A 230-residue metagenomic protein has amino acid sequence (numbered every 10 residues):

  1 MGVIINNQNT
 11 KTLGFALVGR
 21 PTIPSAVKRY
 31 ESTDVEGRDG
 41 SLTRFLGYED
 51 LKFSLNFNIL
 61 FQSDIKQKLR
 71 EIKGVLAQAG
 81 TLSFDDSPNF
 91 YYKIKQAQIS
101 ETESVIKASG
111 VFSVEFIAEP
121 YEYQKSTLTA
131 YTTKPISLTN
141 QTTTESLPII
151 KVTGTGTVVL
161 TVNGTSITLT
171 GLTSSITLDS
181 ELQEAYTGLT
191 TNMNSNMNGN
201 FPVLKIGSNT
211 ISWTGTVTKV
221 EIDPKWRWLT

Functional and structural regions predicted by a protein language model:
M1, V75-A79, V152-G156: A short, compositionally biased
M1-K52, N89-T102: Solvent-exposed edge beta-strands and adjacent loop segments that serve as assembly or binding interfaces
I4, N58-I99: Short, acidic/charged, Gly/Pro-enriched secondary-structure junctions
P21-P24, T81-Y123: Short beta-strand and beta-hairpin "edge-sheet" elements
D34-S63, A108-Y121, N209: Oligomerization/assembly interface segments of phage tail-like spikes and tubes
G47-L51, G74-L76, I106-A108, T142-T144 (+1 more regions): Solvent-exposed loop and beta-edge segments used for protein-protein assembly and interaction
K68-G74, V111-F112, T129-Y131: "Short basic amphipathic alpha-helical interaction patches in structured regions
Y123-T230: Intrinsically disordered, low-complexity segments enriched in serine, threonine, and glycine
